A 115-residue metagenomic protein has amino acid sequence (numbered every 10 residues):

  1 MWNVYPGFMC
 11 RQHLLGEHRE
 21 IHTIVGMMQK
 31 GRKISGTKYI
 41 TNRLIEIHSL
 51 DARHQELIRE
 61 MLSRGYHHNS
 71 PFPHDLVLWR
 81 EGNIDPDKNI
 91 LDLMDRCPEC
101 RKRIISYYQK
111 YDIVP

Functional and structural regions predicted by a protein language model:
M1-P115: Extended, charge-rich alpha-helical interface modules
